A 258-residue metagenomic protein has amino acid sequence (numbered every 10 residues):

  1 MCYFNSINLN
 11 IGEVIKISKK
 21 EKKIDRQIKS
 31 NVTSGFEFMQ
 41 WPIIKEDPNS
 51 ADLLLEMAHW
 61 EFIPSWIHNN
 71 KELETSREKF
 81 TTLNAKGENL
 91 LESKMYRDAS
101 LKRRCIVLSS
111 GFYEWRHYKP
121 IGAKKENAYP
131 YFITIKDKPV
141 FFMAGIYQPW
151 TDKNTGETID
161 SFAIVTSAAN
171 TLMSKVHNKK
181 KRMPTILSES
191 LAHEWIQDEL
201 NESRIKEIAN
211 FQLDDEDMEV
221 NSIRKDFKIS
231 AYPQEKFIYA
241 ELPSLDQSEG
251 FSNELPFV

Functional and structural regions predicted by a protein language model:
M1-V258: Short linear sequence motif anchored by a di-proline
